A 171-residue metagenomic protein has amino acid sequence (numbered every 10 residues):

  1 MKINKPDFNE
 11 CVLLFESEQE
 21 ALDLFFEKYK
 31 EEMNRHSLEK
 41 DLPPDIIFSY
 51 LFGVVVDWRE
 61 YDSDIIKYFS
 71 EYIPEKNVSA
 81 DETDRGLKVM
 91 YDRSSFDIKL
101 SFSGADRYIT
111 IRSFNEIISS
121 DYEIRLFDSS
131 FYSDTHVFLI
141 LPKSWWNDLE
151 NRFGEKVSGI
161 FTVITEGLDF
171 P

Functional and structural regions predicted by a protein language model:
M1-P171: Contiguous interface-forming segments/domains that mediate binding rather than catalysis
